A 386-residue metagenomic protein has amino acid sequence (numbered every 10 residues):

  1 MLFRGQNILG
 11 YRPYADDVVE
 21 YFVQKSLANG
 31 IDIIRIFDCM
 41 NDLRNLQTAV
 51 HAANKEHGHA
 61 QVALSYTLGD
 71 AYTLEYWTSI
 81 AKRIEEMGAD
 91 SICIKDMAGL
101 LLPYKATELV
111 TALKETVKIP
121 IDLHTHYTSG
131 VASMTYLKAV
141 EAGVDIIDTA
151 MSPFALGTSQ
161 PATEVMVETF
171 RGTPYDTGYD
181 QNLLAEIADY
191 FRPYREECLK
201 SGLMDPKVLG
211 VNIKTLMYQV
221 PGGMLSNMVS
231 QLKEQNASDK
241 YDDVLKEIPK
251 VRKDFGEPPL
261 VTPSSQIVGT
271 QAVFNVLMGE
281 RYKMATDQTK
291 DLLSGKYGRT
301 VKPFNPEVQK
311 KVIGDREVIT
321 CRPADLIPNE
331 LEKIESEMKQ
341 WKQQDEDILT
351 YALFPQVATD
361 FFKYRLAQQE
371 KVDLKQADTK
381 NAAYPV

Functional and structural regions predicted by a protein language model:
M1-E85, L102: Active-site beta->alpha loop and helix N-cap motifs at the rims of alpha/beta catalytic domains
M1-L2, A49-S65, A106-L123, V167-Y179: Alpha-helix-loop-beta-strand connector modules within alpha/beta enzyme cores
G30-I33, E56-A60, G88-D90, V117-I121 (+1 more regions): Short, well-ordered coil/turn segments that N-cap beta-strands
I36, D96, A142-S159: Glycine-rich phosphate-binding active-site loops on the catalytic face of alpha/beta enzymes
I36, I84, I92, G143 (+2 more regions): Conserved, mostly hydrophobic/aromatic
Y72-I84, S129-D145: Catalytic cores of alpha/beta
M134, S159, V167-F170, T177-E234: Core active-site phosphate/anionic-ligand binding loop and the adjoining beta-turn-alpha structural block in enzyme
D205-T215, Q219-V386: Terminal or standalone catalytic/regulatory effector modules within metabolic enzymes and repeat proteins
